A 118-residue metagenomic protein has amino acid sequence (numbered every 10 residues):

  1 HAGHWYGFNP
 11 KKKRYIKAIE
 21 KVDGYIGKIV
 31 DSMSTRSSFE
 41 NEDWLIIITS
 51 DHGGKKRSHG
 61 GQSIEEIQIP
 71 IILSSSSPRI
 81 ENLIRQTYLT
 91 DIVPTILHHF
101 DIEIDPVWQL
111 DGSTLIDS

Functional and structural regions predicted by a protein language model:
H1-G24, K28: Active-site His/acidic residue clusters
H1-H4, H52-K55, S77-R79: Solvent-exposed loop/turn segments at secondary-structure junctions within structured extracellular/periplasmic domains
K12-Y15, S38, S63-I67: Glycine-rich, phosphate-binding/catalytic loops in enzymes
I19-I26, L89-V93, W108: A structural signal for well-ordered alpha-helical scaffolds and beta->alpha junctions
K21-S63, I96: Metal-dependent active-site segment of extracytoplasmic phospho-/sulfohydrolases and closely related
R36-E40, K56, P78-N82, I104-P106: Substrate-binding/catalytic groove segments of enzymes that remodel or degrade extracellular structural polymers
Q62-E103: Substrate-binding rim/cap in mid-to-C-terminal beta-strand-loop elements of soluble/periplasmic
I102-S118: Polar, surface-exposed loop/tail segments that function as active-site lids or cofactor/substrate-recognition elements
